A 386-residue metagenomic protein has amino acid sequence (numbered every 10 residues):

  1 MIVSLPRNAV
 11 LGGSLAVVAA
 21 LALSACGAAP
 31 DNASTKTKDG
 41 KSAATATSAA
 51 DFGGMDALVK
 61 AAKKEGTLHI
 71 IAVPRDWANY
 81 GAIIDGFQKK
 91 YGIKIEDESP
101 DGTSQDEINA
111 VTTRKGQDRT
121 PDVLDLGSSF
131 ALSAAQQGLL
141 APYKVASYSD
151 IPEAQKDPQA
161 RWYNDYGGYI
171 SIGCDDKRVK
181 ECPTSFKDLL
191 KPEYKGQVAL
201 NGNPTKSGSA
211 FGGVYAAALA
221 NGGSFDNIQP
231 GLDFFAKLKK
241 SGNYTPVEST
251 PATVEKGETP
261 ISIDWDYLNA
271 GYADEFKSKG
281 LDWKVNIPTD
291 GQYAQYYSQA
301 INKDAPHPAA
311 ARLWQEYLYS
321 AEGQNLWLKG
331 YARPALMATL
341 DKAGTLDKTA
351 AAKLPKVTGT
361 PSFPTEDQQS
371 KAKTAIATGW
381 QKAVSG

Functional and structural regions predicted by a protein language model:
M1-S24: Sec-dependent bacterial lipoprotein signal peptides
L23-K38: Bacterial lipoprotein signal-peptidase II cleavage site
A43-A44, T358-G386: Conserved C-terminal helix/tail region of periplasmic/extracytoplasmic solute-binding proteins
G54-K64, V73-K94: Short, polar/charged alpha-helical segment
H69-I84, E96-T112, D118-E258: Extracytoplasmic ligand-binding site segments that recognize negatively charged/polar headgroups
A131-S133, E255, I261-L281: A ligand-binding cleft/hinge motif common to bilobed small-molecule-binding domains
G167-S171, L232-K237, N243, S278-K303: Periplasmic-binding protein-like
Y293, Y297, I301-P361: Mature extracytoplasmic/periplasmic domains
